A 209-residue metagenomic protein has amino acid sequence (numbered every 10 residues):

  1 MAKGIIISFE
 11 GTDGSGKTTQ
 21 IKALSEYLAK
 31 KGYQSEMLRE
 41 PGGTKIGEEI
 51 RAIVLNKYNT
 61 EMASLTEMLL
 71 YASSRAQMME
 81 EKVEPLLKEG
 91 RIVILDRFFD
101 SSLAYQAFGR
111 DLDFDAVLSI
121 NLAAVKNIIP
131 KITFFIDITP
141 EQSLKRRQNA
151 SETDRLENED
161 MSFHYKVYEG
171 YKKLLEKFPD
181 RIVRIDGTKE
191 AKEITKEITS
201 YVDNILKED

Functional and structural regions predicted by a protein language model:
A2-I6: Pre-Walker A (Motif I) flank of P-loop NTPase domains
F9: Hydrophobic anchor at the beta1->P-loop junction of P-loop NTPases
G14: Walker A (P-loop) phosphate-binding loop of P-loop NTPases
K17: Conserved lysine of the Walker
Q20: Hydrophobic positions on the alpha1 helix immediately C-terminal to the Walker A/P-loop
S25, E141-D209: NTP-dependent small-molecule kinase module
Y33-V125: ATP-dependent small-molecule kinase phosphotransfer cores that center on conserved nucleotide phosphate-binding segments
R97, S101-E169: A glycine- and Lys/Arg-enriched "phosphate-lid" helix/loop adjacent to the NTP-binding pocket of small-molecule kinases
